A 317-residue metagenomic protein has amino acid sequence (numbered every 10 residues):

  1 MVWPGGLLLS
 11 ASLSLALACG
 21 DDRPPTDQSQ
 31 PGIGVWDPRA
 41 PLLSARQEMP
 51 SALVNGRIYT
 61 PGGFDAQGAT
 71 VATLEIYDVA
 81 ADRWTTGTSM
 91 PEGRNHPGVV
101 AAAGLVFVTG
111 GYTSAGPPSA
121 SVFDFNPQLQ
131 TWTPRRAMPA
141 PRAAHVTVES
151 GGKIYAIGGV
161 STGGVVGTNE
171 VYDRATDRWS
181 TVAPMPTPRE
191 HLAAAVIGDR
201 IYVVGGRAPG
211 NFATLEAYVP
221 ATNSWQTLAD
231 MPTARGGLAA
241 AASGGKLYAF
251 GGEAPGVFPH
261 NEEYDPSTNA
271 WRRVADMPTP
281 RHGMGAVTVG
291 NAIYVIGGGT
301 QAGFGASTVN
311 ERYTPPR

Functional and structural regions predicted by a protein language model:
M1-L8: Bacterial N-terminal signal peptides that target proteins for export
L15-A18: C-terminal motif of bacterial Sec signal peptides marking the signal peptidase cleavage site
G20-R317: Kelch-like beta-propeller repeat domains
